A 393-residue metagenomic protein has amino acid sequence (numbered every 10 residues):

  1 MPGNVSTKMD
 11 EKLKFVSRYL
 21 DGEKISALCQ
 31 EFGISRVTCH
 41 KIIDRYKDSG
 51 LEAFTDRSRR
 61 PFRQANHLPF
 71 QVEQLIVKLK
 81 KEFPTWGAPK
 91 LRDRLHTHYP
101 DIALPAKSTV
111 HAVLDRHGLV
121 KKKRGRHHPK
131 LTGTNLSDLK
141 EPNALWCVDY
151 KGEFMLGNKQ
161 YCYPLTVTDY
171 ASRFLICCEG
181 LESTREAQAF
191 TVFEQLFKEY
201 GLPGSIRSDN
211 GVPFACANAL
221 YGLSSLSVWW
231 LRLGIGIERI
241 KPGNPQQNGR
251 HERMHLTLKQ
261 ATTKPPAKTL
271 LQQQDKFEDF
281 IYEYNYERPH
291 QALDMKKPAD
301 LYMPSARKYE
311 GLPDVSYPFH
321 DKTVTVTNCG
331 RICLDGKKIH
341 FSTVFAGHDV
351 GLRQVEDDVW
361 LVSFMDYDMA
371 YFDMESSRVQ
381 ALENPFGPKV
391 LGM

Functional and structural regions predicted by a protein language model:
M1-K14, F62-F70: Short, Lys/Arg-enriched anionic-surface-contact patches
T7-E23, E73-E82: Short, amphipathic alpha-helical "recognition" segments used to contact nucleic acids or chromatin
F15, C29, C39-I42, G50 (+14 more regions): Mobile genetic element proteins and their domesticated derivatives, centered on retroelements and DNA transposons
L51-C147, E153, S224, K297-R307: Basic, flexible linker segments flanking DNA-binding modules in nucleic acid-interacting mobile-element proteins
F70, A112-T168, S172-L175, E182 (+3 more regions): Mobile-element integrase/transposase regions, centering on the N-terminal DNA-binding/Zn-coordinating module
F197-L220, K241-G243, N248, D294-P298: Acidic/histidine-rich, metal-coordinating catalytic segments
L226-E310, G351, V355-D358: Charged alpha-helix within mobile-element recombinases
I281, N285-M393: C-terminal, beta-rich DNA-binding module of retroviral/retroelements integrases
